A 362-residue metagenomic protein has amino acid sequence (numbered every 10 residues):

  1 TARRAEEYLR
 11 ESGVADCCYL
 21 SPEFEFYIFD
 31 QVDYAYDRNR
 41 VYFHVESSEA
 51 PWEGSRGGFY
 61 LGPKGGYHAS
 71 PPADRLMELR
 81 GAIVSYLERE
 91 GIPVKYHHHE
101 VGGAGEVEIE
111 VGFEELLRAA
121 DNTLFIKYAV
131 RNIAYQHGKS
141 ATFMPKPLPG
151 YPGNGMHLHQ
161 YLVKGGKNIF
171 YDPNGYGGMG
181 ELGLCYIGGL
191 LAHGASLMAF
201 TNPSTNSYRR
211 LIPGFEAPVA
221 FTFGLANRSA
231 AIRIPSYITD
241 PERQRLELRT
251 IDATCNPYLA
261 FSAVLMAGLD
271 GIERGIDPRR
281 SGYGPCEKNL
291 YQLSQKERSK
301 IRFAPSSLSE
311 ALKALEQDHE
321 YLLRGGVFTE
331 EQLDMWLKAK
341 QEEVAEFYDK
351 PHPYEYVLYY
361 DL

Functional and structural regions predicted by a protein language model:
T1-L362: Glycine-rich, acidic/polar active-site loops that bind/position phosphate-bearing ligands
